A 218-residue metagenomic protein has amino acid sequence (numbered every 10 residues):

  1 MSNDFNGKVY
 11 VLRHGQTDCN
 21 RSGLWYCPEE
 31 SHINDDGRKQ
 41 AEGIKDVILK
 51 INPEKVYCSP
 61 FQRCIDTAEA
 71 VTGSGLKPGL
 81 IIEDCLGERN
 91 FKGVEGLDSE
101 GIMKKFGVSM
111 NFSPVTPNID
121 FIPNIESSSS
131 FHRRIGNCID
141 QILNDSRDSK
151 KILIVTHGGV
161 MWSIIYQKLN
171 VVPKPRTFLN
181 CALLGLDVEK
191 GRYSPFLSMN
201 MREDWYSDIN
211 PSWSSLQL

Functional and structural regions predicted by a protein language model:
M1-G7, R89-G101, N144, D148-K150 (+1 more regions): Acidic, low-complexity terminal tails and accessory targeting/binding regions of phosphate-metabolizing enzymes
G7-P78: Active-site-proximal alpha-helix that buttresses catalytic centers in soluble enzyme cores
V9-Y10, D148-G158: Generic beta-sheet signal
H14, D120, H157: Histidine-centered divalent metal-coordination motifs
T17, V160-M161: Short active-site segment of divalent metal-dependent hydrolases/proteases that encodes the spacing between
S31-H32, G73-G136, L197-S198, I209 (+2 more regions): Phosphate-handling substructures
N52-V56, K150-I152, K174: Short active-site oxyanion
C58-S59, R133, V155-T156: Short beta-strand scaffold positions
